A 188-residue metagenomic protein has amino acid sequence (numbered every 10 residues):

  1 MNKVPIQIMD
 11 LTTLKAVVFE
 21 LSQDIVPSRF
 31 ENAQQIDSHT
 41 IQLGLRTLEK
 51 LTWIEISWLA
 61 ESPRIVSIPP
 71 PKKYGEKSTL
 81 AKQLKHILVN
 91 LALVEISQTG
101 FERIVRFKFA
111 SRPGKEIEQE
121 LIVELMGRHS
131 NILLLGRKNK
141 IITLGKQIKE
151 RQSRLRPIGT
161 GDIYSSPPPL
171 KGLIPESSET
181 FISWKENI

Functional and structural regions predicted by a protein language model:
N2-I8, L14, L48-I188: Phosphate/anion-contacting hairpin/loop surfaces
K3-E31: Extreme N-terminus nucleophile/cap motif
D24-I25, I36, L88: Flexible, charged surface loops at secondary-structure boundaries
N32-Q35, S97-Q98: Short beta-strand
D37-H39, F101: Residue-level recognition of beta-strand termini and adjacent short loop/turns
Q42: Non-catalytic, usually N-terminal nucleic-acid engagement modules in DNA/RNA processing proteins
